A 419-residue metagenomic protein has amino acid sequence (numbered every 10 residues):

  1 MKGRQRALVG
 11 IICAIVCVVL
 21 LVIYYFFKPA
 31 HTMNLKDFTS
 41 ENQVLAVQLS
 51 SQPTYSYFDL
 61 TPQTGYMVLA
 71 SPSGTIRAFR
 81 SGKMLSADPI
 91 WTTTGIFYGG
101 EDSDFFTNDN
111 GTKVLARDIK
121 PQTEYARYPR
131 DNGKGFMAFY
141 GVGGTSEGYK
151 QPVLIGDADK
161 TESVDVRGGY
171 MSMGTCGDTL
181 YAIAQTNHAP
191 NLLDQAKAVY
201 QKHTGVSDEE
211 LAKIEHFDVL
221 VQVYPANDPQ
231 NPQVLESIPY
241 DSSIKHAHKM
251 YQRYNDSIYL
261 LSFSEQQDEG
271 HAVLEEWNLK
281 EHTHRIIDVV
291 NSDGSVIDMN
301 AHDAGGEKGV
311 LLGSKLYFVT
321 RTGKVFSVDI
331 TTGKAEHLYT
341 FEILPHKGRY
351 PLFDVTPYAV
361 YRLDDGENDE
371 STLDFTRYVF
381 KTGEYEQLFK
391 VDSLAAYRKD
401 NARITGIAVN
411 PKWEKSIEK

Functional and structural regions predicted by a protein language model:
K2-G148, P152-G156, G406-K419: N-terminal "mature head" segments of proteins
Y25, R77-S81, L115-P121, E162-V164 (+4 more regions): Aromatic (tryptophan-biased) beta-strands that constitute blades/sheets of beta-rich domains
A30-F38, S81-T94, P121-G133, D165-T179 (+4 more regions): Repeated scaffold domains used in trafficking and secretory/extracellular systems, primarily beta-propellers
D37-T61, P89-F106, P129-E147, S172-K213 (+3 more regions): Short beta-strand elements that form the blades of beta-propeller/WD-repeat-like and other beta-sheet-rich scaffold
P62-Y66, D102-F105, T112, S146-V153 (+6 more regions): Repetitive beta-architecture junctions, highlighting loop-to-beta-strand starts across blade-like repeats
P72-S73, D109-G111, I155-D159, P225-P229 (+3 more regions): Short loop/turn segments that connect beta-strands within beta-propeller blades
D165-H346: Acidic, serine/threonine- and glycine-rich low-complexity intrinsically disordered segments that serve as flexible
P345-A396: C-terminal structured domain segments
